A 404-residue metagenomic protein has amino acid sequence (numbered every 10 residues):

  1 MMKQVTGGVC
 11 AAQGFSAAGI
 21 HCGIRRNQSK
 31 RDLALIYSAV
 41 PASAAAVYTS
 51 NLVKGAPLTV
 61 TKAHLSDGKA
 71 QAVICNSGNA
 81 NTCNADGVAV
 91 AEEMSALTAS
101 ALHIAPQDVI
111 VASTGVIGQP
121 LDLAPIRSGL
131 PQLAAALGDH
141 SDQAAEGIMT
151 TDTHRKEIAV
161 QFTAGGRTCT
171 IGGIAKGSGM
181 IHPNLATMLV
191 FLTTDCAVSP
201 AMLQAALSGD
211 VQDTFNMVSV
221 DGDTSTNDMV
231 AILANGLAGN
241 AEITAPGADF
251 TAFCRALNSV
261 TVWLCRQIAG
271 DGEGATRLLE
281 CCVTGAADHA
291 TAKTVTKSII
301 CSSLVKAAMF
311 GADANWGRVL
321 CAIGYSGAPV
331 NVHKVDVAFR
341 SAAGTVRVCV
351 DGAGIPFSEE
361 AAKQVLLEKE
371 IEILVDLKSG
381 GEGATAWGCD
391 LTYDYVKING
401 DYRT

Functional and structural regions predicted by a protein language model:
M2-A89, E93, A99-T404: A structural signal for small-residue-enriched, beta-sheet-centric alpha/beta enzyme cores and oligomeric scaffold folds
